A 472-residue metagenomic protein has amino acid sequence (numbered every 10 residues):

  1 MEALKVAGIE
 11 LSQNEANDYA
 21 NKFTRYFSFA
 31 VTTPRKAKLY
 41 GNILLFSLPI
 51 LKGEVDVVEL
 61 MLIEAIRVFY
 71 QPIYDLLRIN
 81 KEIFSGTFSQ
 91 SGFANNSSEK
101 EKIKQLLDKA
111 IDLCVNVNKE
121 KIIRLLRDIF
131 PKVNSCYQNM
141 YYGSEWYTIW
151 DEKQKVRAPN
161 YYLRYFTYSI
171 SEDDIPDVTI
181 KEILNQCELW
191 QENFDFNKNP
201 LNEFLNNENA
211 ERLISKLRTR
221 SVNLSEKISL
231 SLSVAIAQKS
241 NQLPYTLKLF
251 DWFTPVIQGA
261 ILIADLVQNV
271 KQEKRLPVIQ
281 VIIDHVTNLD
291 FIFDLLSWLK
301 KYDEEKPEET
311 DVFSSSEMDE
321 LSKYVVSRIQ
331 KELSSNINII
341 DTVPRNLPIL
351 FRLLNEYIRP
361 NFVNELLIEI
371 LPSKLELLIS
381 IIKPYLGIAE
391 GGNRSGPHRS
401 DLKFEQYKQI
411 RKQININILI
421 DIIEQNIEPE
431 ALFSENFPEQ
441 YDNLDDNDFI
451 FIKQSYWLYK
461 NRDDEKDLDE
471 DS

Functional and structural regions predicted by a protein language model:
M1-S472: The feature marks long, low-complexity, polar/acidic/proline-rich intrinsically disordered regions embedded in large
